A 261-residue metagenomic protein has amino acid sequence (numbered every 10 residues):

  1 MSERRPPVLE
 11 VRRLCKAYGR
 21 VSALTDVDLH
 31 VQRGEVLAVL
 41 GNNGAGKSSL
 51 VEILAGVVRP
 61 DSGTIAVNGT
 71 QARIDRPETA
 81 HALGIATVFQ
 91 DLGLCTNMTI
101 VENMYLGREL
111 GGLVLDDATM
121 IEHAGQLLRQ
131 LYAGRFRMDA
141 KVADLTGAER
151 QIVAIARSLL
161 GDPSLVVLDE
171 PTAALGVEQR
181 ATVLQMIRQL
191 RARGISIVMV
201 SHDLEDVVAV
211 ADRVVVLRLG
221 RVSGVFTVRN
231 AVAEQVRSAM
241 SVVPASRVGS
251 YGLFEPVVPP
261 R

Functional and structural regions predicted by a protein language model:
S2-R261: Glycine-rich phosphate-binding loops of nucleotide-dependent enzymes
